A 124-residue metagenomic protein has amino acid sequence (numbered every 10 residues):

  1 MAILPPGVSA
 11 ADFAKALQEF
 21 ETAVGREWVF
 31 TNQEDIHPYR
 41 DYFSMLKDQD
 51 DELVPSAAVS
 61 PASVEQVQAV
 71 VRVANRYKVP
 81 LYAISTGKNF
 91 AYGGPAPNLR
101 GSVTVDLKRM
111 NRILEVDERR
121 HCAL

Functional and structural regions predicted by a protein language model:
M1-R72, R76, N89-H121: N-terminal flexible segment immediately upstream of the FAD-binding catalytic core in FAD-dependent oxidoreductases
I84-K88: Glycine-rich beta-strand-to-loop/alpha-helix junction loops that act as flexible
L124: Glycine-rich, Trp-frequent "lid" loop and neighboring beta-strands that shape and gate the flavin cofactor pocket
